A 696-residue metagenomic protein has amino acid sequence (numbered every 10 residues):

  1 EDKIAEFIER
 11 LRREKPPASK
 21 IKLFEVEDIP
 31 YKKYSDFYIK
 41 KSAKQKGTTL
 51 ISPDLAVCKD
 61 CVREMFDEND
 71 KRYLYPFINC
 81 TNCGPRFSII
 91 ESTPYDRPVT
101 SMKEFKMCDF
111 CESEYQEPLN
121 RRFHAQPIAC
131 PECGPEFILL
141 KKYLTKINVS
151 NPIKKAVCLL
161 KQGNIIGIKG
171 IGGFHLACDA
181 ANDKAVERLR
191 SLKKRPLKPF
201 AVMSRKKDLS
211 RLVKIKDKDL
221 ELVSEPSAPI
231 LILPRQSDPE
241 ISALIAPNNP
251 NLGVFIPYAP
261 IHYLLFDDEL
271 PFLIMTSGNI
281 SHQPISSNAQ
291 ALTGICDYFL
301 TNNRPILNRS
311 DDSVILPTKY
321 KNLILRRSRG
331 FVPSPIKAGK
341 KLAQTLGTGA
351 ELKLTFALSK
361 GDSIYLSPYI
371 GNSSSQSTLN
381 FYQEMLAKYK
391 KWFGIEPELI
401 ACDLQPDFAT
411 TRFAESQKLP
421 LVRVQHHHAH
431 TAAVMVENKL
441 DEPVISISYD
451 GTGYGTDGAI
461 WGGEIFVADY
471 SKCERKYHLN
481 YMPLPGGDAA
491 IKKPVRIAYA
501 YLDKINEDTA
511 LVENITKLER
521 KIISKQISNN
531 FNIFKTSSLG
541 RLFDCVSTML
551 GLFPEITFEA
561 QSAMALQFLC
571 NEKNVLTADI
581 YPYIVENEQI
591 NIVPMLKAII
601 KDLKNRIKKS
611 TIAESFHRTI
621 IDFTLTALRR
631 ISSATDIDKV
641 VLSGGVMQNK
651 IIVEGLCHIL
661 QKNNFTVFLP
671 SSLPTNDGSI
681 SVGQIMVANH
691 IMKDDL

Functional and structural regions predicted by a protein language model:
E1-P127, P131, I138: Intrinsically disordered, low-complexity, mixed-charge
V99, E114, F266-G339, F531-N532 (+1 more regions): Internal gly/pro-rich beta-alpha loop/helix module that stabilizes soluble enzyme cofactors or their anionic handles
P127, G134-E136, A350-K388, A500-I637 (+1 more regions): A contiguous, well-structured pocket-lining segment that forms one wall/lid of small-molecule binding clefts in soluble
G167, G394-P406, D636-V646: Short glycine-rich phosphate-binding loop at a beta-alpha junction
G173-R235: A phosphate-binding glycine/aspartate-rich beta-alpha loop in the early core of alpha/beta enzymes
S210-I215, L264, I285-Q290, P333-T345 (+1 more regions): Conserved phosphate-binding catalytic cores of ATP/NTP-utilizing and phosphoryl-transfer enzymes
D403, K418-H430, D638-S643, K650 (+1 more regions): Conserved phosphate-binding/catalytic loops in two-lobed NTP-binding clefts
H427-Y449, G453-G455, P494-D503, H617 (+1 more regions): Glycine-rich phosphate-binding/hydrolytic loop that grips phosphoryl groups
